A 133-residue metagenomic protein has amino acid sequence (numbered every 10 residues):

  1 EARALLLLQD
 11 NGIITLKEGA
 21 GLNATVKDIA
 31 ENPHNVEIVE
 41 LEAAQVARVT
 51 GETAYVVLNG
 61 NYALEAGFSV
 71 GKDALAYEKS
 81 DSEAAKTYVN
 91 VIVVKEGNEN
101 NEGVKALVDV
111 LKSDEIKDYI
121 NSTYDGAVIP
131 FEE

Functional and structural regions predicted by a protein language model:
E1-A30, Y55, A85-T87, D114: Bilobed "Venus flytrap"/periplasmic-binding protein-like clamshell domains and structurally analogous long
E1-L5, A47-T50, V104, V108 (+1 more regions): Extracytoplasmic/secreted envelope proteins and their assembly/folding machinery, especially bacterial periplasmic
A4-Q9, V110-F131: Periplasmic-binding protein-like
I13, H34-E37, G51-L58: Alpha-to-beta junction loops
L22-R48: Short helix-initiation/N-cap motifs at beta->coil->alpha
T25, V39, E65-A84: Short beta-strand->loop
A47-A74: A ligand-binding cleft/hinge motif common to bilobed small-molecule-binding domains
Y88-E102: A bilobed periplasmic-binding-protein/Venus flytrap-type ligand-binding module shared by bacterial periplasmic
